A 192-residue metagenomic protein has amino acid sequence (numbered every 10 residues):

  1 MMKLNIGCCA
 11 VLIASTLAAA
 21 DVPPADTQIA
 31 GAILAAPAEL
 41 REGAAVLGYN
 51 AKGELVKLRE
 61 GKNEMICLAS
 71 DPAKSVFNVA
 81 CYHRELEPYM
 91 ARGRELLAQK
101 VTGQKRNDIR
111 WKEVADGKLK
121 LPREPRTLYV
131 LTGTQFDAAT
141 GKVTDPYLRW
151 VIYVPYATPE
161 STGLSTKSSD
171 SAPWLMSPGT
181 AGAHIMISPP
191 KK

Functional and structural regions predicted by a protein language model:
M1-C9: Bacterial N-terminal signal peptides that target proteins for export
A10-A20: Hydrophobic h-region of N-terminal signal peptides that target proteins for export in Gram-negative bacteria
D21-K192: Primary mode marks residue(s) on the alpha4-beta5-alpha5 output face of response regulator receiver
